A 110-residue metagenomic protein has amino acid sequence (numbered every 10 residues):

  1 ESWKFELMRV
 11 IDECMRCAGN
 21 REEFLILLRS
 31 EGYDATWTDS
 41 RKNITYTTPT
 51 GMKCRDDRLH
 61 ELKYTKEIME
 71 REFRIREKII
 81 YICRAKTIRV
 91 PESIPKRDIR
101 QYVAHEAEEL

Functional and structural regions predicted by a protein language model:
E1-L110: Extended intrinsically disordered terminal tails
